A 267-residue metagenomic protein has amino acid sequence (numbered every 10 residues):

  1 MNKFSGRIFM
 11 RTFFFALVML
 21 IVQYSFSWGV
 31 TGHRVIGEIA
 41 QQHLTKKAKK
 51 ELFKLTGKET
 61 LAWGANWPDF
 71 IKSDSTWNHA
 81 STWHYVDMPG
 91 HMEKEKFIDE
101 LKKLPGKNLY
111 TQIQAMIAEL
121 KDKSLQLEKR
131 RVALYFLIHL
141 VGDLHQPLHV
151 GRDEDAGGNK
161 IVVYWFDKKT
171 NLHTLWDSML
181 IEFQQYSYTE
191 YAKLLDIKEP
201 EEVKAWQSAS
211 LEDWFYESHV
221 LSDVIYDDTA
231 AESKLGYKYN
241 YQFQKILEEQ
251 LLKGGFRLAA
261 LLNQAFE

Functional and structural regions predicted by a protein language model:
N2-F14: Bacterial N-terminal signal peptides that target proteins for export
M10, F26-W28: Absolute protein N-terminus
V22-Y24: N-terminal signal peptide c-region/cleavage motif recognized by signal peptidases
W28-L140, P147, R152-E267: N-terminal, motif-rich segments that launch catalysis or mediate targeting to/interaction with membranes, typified by
